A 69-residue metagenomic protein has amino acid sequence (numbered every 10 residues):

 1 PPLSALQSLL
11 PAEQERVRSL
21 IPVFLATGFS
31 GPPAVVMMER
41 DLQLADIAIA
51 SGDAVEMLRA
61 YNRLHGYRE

Functional and structural regions predicted by a protein language model:
P1-V35: Amphipathic, heptad-repeat alpha-helical segments
S51-E56: Short helix-adjacent coil turns
Y61-L64: Inward-facing hydrophobic residues that define packing positions of alpha-helical scaffold repeats
